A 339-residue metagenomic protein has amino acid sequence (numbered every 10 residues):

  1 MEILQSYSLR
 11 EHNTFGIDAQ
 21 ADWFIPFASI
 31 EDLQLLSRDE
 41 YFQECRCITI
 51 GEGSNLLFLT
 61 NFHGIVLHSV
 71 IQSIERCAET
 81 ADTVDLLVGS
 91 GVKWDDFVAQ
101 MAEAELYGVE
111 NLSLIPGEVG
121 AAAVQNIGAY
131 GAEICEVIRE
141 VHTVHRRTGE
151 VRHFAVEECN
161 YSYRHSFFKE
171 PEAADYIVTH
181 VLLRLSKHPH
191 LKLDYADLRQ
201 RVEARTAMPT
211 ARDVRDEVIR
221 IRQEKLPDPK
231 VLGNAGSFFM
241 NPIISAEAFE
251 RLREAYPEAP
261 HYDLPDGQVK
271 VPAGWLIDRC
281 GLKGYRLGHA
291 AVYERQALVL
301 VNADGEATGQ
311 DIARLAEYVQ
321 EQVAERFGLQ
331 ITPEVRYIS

Functional and structural regions predicted by a protein language model:
E2-R147: Anion-binding (especially nucleotide phosphate/pyrophosphate-binding) glycine-rich loop and adjoining beta-alpha core
L4-Q5, R10-I17, L56, V151-Q310 (+2 more regions): Phosphate/pyrophosphate- and phosphate-bearing ligand-binding catalytic cores of soluble enzymes
